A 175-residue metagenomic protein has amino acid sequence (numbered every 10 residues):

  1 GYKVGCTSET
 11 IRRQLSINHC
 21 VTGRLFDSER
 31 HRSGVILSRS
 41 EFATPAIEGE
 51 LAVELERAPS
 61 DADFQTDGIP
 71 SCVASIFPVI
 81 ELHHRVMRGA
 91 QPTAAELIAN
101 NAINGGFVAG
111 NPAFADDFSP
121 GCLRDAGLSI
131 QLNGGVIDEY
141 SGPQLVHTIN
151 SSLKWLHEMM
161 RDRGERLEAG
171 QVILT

Functional and structural regions predicted by a protein language model:
G1-H147: Catalytic-core "active-site belt" of small-molecule-metabolizing enzymes, emphasizing His/Asp/Glu-rich regions
S152-L153: C-terminal accessory/binding modules appended to enzymatic or scaffolding proteins
E158-R161: Short alpha-helix capping/helix-loop boundary micro-motifs
R163-E165: Short, surface-exposed secondary-structure edge patches
L167-T175: Conserved metal-binding segment of the jelly-roll/cupin
